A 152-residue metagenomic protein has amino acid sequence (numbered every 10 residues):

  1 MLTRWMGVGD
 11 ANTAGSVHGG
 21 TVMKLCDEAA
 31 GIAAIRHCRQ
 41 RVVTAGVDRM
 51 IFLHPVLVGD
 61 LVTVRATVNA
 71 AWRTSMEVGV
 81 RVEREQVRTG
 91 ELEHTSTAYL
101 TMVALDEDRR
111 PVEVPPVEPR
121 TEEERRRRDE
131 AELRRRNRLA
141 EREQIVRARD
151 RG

Functional and structural regions predicted by a protein language model:
M1-H18: Extended boundary segments
M1-L2, L57-V58, N69-G152: HotDog/MaoC-like acyl-thioester-processing domains
T3-G7, I51, T101: Generic structural detector for well-ordered beta-strands
G7, A29-H37, N69, V112 (+1 more regions): Short alpha-helical scaffold segments that flank and stabilize functional sites
N12, H18, T44, I51-L53 (+2 more regions): Generic, ordered loop/turn and secondary-structure boundary motif
V17, G31-A70, T74-M76, E93-T97: Hydrophobic beta-strand-centered segment that forms part of the acyl-chain substrate-binding groove
